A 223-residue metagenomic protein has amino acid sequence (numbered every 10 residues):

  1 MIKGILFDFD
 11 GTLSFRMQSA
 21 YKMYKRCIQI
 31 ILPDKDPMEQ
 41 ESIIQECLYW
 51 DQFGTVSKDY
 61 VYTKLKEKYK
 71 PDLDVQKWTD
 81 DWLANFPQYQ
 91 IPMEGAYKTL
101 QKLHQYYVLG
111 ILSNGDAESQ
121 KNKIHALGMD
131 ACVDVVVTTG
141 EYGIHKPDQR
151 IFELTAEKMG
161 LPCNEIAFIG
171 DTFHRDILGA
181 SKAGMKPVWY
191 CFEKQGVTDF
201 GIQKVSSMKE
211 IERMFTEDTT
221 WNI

Functional and structural regions predicted by a protein language model:
M1-K3, Q101, L112-A117, K121-I223: Asp-based, Mg2+/Mn2+-dependent phosphohydrolase catalytic module
I2-E94: N-terminal helical cap/lid subdomain that shapes the substrate entry/recognition surface in HAD-like hydrolases
W50, P87-Q88, L109, G140-E141 (+1 more regions): A generic structural signal for short
E94-G95, R150: Short, conserved clusters of charged catalytic residues that mark active-site and nucleotide-handling motifs
G95-Y106: Catalytic-core regions built around general acid/base machinery
Y106-Y107, G184: Glycine-centered short loops/turns at secondary-structure junctions
